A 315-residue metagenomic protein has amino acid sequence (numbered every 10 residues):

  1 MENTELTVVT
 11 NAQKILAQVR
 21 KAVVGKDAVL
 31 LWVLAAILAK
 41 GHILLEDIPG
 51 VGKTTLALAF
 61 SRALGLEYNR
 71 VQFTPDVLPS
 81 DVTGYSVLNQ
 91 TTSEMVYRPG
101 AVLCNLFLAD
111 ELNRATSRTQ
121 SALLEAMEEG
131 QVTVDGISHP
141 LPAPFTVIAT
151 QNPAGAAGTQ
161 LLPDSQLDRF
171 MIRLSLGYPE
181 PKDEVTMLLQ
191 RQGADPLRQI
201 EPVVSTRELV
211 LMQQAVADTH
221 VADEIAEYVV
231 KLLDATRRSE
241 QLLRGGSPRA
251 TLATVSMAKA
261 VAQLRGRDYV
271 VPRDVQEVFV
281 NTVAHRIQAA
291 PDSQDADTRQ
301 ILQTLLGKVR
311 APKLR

Functional and structural regions predicted by a protein language model:
E5-I48: Pre-Walker A (pre-P-loop) alpha-helix and adjacent loop at the N terminus of AAA/AAA+ ATPase modules, a conserved
L31-A35, L88-A109, I137: Conserved alpha-helical scaffold flanking the Walker A/P-loop in AAA+ ATPase domains
I37-T74: Walker A/P-loop
D47, D110-E111, A122: Walker B catalytic acidic pair
I48, V82, T150: P-loop (Walker A) phosphate-binding loop of NTP-binding proteins
A63-T91: AAA+/P-loop NTPase substrate/partner-engagement loops
N89-E94, A115, T119, M127-T219 (+1 more regions): Canonical AAA+ ATPase core
R238-R315: C-terminal engagement/docking regions of AAA+ P-loop ATPases
